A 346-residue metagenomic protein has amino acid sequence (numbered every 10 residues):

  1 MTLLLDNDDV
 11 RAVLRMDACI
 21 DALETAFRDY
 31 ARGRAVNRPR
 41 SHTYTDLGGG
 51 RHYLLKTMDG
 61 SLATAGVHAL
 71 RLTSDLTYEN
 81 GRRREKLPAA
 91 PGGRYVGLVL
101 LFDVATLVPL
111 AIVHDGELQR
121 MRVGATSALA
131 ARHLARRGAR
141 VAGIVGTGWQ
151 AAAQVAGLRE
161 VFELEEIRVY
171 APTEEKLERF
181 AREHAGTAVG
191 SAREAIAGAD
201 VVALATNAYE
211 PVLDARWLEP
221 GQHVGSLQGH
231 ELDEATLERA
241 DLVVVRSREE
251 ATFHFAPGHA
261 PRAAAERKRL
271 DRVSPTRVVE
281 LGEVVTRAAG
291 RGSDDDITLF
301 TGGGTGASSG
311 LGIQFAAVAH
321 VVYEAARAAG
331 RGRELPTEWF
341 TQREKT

Functional and structural regions predicted by a protein language model:
M1-R120, A128, G138, G312 (+3 more regions): N-terminal ligand-binding/catalytic initiation module
N7-V10, L237-K345: Adenosine-phosphate binding glycine-rich loop
I20, E24, G124-R132, V155 (+2 more regions): Predominant activation on well-ordered alpha-helical scaffold segments within soluble catalytic domains
L134-V141, E163, E219-P220: Short helix-loop-beta connector
G146-G148: Glycine-rich Rossmann-fold phosphate-binding loop(s) that bind the pyrophosphate of adenine dinucleotide cofactors
A151-A152: N-terminal Rossmann-fold NAD(P) dinucleotide-binding loop
V161-H184: NAD(P)-binding Rossmann-fold cofactor-contacting core
G186-R269: Rossmann-like adenosine-cofactor binding region
